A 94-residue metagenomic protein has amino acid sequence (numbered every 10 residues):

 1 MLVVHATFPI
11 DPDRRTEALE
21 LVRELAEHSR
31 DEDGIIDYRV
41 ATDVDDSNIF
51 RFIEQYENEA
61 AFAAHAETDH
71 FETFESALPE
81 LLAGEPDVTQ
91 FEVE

Functional and structural regions predicted by a protein language model:
V3-F8: Active-site-flanking beta-strand signature of metal-NTP-handling nucleotidyl enzymes and homologous cyclase-like
D11-R14, D46, N58: Acidic/polar helix N-cap motif
R14-I35, H70: Short amphipathic alpha-helical segments
R23, F52, E85: Localized chelating/binding microdomains that coordinate divalent metal ions or stabilize phosphate-bearing
E27-R51: Short, glycine- and small/hydrophobic-rich beta-strand elements in well-ordered beta-sheets
R30-I36, Q55-D87: An amphipathic, aromatic/His-enriched active-site/gating alpha helix that lines ligand/cofactor pockets
T89-E94: Short hydrophobic/aromatic patches at helix-to-coil boundaries
